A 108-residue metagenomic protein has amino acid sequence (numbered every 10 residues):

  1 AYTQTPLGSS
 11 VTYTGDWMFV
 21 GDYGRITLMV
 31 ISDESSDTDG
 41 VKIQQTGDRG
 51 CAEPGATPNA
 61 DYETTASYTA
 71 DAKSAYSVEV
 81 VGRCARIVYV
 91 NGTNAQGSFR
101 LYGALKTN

Functional and structural regions predicted by a protein language model:
A1-S9, V88, N108: Extended, low-complexity segments enriched in Ser/Thr/Gly and acidic residues that occur primarily in surface-exposed
Q4-V20, T46: Short Trp-Ser/Thr-centered turn/loop motifs at beta-strand boundaries
S9-V11, A60-Y76: Extracellular carbohydrate recognition and processing domains and analogous Trp-centered ligand-binding platforms
G21-Y23, S36: Short, surface-exposed loop/turn motifs at beta-strand boundaries within globular domains
G24-V30, E79-F99, G103: Noncatalytic modules at the cell exterior or secretory-pathway interfaces, chiefly beta-strand-rich lectin/adhesion
S32-E34: Extracellular acidic, Ser/Thr/Pro-rich low-complexity tracts
S36-P54: Short, surface-exposed beta-strand/strand-loop-strand elements in extracellular ectodomains
G47, Y102-N108: Short beta-strand-to-coil "C-cap" segments at the C-terminal boundary of structured domains/repeats, marking
